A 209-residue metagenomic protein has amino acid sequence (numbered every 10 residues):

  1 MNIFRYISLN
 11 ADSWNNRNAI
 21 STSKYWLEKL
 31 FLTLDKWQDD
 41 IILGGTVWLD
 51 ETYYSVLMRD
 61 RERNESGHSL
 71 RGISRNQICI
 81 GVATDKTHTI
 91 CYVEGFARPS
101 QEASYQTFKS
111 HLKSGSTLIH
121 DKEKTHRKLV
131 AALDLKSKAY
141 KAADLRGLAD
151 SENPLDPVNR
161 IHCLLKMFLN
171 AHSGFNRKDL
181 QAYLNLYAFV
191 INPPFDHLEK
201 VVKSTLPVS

Functional and structural regions predicted by a protein language model:
M1-S209: Residue-level recognition of single "structural anchor" positions that define or cap local secondary structure
